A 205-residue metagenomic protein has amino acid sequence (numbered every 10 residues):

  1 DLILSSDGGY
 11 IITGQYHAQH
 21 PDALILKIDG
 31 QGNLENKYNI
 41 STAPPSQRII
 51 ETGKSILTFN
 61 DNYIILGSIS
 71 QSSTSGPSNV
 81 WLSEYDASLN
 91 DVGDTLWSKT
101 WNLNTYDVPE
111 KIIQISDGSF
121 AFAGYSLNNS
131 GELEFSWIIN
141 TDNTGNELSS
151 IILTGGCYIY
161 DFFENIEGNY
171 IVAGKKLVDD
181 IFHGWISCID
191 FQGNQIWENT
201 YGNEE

Functional and structural regions predicted by a protein language model:
D1-E205: A sequence-level/structural motif corresponding to short, flexible coil/turn segments enriched in small polar residues
